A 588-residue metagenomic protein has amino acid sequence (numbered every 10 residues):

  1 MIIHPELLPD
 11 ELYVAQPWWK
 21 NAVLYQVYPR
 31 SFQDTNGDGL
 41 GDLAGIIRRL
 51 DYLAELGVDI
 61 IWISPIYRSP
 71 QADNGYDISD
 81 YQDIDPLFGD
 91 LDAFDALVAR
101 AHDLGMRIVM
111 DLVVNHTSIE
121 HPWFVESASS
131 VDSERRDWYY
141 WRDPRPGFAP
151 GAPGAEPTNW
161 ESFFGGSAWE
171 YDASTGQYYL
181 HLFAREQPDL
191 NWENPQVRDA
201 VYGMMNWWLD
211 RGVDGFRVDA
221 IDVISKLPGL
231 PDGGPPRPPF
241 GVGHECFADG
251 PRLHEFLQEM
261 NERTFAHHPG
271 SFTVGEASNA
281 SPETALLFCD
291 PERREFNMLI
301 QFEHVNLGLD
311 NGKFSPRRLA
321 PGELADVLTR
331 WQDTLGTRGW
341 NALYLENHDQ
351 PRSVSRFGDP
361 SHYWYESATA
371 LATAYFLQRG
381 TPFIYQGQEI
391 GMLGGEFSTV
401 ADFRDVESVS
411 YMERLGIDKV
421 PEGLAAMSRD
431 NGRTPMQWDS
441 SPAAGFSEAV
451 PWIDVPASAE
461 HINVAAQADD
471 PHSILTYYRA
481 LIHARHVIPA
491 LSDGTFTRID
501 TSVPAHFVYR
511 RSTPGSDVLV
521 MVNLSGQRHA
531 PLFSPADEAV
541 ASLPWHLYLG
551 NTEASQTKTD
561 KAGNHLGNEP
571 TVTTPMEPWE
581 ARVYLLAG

Functional and structural regions predicted by a protein language model:
M1-G588: Active-site and adjacent substrate-binding regions of carbohydrate-active enzymes
